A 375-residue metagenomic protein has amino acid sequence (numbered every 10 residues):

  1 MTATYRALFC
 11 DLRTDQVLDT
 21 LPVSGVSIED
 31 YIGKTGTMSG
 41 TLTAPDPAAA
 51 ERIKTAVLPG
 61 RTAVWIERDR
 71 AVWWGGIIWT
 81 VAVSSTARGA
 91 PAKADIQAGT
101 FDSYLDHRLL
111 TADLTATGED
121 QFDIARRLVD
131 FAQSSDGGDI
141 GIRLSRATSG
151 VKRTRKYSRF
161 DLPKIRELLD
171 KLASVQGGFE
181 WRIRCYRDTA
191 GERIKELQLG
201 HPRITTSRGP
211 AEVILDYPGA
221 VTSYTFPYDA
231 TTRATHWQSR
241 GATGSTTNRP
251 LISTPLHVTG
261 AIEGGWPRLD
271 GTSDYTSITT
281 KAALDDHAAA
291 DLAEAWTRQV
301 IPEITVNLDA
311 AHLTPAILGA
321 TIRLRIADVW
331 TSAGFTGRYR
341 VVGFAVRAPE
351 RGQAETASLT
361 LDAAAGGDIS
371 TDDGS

Functional and structural regions predicted by a protein language model:
M1-F122: Beta-strand-rich assembly/attachment modules of structural machines
A3-R6, H201-P349, A365-S375: Acidic, small/polar-enriched beta strand-loop surface segments
L8-C10, E29, T41-T43, E67-D69 (+11 more regions): A structural detector for beta-sheet-dominated domains
E29-A49, P91-S103, L172, S239 (+3 more regions): Oligomerization/assembly interface segments of phage tail-like spikes and tubes
T55-P59, T111-T117, V213-A220, T254-P255 (+2 more regions): Short intrinsically disordered coil segments
W65-A98, L324-S358: Short beta-strand and beta-hairpin "edge-sheet" elements
W74, A94, G177-F179, R193 (+3 more regions): Residues that flank catalytic or metal-binding motifs in active/ligand-binding sites
A92-K93, Q97-D229: Charged- and aromatic-enriched interaction segments used to assemble and dock large macromolecular complexes
